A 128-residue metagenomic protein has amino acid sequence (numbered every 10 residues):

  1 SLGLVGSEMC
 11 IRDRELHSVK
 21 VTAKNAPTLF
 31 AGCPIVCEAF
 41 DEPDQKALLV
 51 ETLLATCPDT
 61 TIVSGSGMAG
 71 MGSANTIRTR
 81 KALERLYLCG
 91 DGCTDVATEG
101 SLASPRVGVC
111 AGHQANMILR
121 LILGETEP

Functional and structural regions predicted by a protein language model:
S1-G6, C10-I11: Single conserved hydrophobic/aromatic residue that forms the stacking wall/gate of nucleotide- or nucleobase-binding
R12, A23, T126: A Rossmann-like FAD-binding core segment of flavoenzymes
R14-L16: Hydrophobic/aromatic anchor residues within beta-strands of the central parallel beta-sheet of Rossmann-like
S18-A26: Conserved SAM/SAH-binding loop
L29-I35, A39-P128: Glycine-rich phosphate/adenylate-binding loop
